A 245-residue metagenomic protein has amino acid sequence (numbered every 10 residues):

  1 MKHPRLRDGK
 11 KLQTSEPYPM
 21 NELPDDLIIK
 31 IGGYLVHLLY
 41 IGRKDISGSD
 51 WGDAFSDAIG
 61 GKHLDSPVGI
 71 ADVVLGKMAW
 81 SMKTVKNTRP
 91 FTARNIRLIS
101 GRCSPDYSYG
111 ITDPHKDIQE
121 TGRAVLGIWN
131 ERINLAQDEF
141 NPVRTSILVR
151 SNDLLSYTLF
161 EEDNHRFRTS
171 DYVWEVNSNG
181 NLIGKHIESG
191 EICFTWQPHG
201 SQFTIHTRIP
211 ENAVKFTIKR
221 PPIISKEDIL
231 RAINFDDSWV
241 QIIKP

Functional and structural regions predicted by a protein language model:
M1-G69, L75, T84-P245: Nucleic-acid endonuclease domains
